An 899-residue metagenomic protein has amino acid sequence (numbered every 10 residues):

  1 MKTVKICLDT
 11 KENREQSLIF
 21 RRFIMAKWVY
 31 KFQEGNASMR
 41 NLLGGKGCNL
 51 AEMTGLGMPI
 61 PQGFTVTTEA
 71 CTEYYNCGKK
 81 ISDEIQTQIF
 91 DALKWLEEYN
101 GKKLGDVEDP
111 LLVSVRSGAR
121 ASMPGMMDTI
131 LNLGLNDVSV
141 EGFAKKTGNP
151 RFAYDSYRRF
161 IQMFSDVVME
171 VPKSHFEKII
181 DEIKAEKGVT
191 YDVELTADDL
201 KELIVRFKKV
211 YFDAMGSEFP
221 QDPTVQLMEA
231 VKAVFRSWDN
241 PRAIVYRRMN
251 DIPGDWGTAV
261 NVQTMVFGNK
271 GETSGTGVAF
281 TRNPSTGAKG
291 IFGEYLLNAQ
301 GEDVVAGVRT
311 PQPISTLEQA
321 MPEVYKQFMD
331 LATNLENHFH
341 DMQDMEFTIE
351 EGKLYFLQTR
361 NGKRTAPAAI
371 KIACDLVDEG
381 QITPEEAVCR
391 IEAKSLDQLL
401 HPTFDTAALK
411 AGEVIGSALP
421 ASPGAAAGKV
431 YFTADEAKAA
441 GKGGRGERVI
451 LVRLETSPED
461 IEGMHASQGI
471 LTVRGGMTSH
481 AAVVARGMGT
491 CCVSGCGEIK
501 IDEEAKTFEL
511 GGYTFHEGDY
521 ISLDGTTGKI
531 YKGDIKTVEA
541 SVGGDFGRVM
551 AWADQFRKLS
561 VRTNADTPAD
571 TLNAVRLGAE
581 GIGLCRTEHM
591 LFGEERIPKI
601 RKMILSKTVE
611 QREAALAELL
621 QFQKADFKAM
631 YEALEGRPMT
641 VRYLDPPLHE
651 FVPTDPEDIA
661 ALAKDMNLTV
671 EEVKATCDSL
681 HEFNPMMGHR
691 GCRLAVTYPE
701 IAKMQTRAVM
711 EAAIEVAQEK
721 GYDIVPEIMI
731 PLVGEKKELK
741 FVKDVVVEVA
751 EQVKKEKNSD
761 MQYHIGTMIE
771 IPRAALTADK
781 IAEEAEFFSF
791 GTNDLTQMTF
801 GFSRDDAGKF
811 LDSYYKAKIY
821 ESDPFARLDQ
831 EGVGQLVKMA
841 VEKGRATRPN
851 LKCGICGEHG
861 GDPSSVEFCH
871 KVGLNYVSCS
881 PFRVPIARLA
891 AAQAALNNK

Functional and structural regions predicted by a protein language model:
K5-I24: Short, Lys/Arg-enriched N-terminal segments with co-localized hydrophobic residues within the first ~10-30 amino acids
F20-G412, K438, E447-I450, S457-E462 (+11 more regions): Nucleotide/phosphate-binding sheet-loop regions of phosphoryl- and nucleotidyl-transfer enzymes
S38-M39, S422-A466, V833-P849: C-terminal accessory/binding modules appended to enzymatic or scaffolding proteins
F64, V473-G475, S494-G497, C585 (+2 more regions): Short beta->alpha connector loops at strand-helix junctions that form conserved, small/polar/Pro-enriched
R116, V542, W552-K899: Conserved alpha/beta-domain cores
R247-I252, V388-G441, E447-V449, E455 (+4 more regions): Long, charged amphipathic helices and adjacent flexible linkers at domain junctions
K353-Y355, S457-H465, G469, M477-V484 (+9 more regions): Glycine-rich phosphate/ribose-binding loops and adjacent secondary-structure elements that form binding surfaces
